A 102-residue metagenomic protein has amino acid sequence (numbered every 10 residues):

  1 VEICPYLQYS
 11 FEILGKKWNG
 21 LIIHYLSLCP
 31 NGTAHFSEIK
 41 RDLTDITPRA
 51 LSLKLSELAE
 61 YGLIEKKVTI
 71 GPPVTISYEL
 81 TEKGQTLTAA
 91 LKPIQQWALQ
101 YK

Functional and structural regions predicted by a protein language model:
V1, Y9-E12, L99-K102: HhH-family (HhH-GPD) DNA N-glycosylase catalytic core used in base-excision repair
C4, H24, A89-K102: Amphipathic alpha-helical dimerization/coiled-coil segments that flank or bridge DNA-binding/regulatory modules
P5-A50, I70, S77: N-terminal helix-turn-helix DNA-binding core of bacterial DNA-binding proteins
R49, Y61, W97-Q100: Amphipathic, soluble alpha-helical interaction motifs
L51, L55-L58: Basic amphipathic alpha-helical segments that dock to polyanions
A59-T69: A short, conserved structural fragment
I70-L91: Basic, amphipathic "hinge/linker" alpha-helix immediately C-terminal to the N-terminal HTH DNA-binding motif
